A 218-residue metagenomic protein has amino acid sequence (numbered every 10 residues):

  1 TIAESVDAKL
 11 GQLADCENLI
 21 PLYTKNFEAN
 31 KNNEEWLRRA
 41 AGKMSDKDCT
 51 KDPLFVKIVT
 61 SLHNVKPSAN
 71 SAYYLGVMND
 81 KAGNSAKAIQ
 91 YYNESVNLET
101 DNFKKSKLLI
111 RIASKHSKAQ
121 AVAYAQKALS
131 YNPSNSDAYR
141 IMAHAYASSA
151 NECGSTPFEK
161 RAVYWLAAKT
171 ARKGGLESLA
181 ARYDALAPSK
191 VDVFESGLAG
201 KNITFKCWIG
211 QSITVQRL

Functional and structural regions predicted by a protein language model:
T1, Q126-S134, A147, E159-P188: TPR/TPR-like (Sel1-like) alpha-helical repeat modules
T1-L54, V65, E177-L218: Preference for long, solvent-exposed alpha-helical segments and helix-linker "stalks"
T24, V56-T60, N93, Q126 (+2 more regions): Alpha-solenoid helical repeat scaffolds
N33, S68, N102-K105, S134-S136 (+1 more regions): Residue-level recognition of tetratricopeptide repeat
R39-M44, L75, L108-I112, M142 (+2 more regions): Structural register within alpha-helical repeat arrays
S45-C49, K81-G83, F103, A113-Q120 (+3 more regions): Short coil/turn linking the two alpha-helices of tandem helical-hairpin repeats
N64-V65, L98, Y131: Structural marker of alpha-solenoid helical repeat scaffolds
